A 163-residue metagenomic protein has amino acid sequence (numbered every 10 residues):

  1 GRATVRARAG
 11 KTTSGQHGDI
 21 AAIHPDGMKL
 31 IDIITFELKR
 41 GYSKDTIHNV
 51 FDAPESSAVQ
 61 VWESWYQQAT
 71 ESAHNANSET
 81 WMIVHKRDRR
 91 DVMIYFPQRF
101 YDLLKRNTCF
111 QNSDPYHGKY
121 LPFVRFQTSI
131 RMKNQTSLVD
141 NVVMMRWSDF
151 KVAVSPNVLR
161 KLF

Functional and structural regions predicted by a protein language model:
G1-F163: Catalytic phosphate/metal-binding cores of nucleic-acid and nucleotide-processing enzymes, i.e., regions that mediate
